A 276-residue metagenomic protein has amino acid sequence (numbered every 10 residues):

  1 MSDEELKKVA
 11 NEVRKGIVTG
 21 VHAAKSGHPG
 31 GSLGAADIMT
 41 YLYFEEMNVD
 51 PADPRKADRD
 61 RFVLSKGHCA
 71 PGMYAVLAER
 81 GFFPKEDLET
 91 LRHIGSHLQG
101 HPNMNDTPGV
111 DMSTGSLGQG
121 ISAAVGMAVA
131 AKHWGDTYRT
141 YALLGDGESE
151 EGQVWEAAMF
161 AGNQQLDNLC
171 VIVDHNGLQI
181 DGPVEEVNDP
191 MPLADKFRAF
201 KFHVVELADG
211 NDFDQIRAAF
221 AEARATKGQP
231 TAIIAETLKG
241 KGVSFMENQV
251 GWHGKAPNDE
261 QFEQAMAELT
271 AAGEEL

Functional and structural regions predicted by a protein language model:
M1-E5: Non-catalytic, mobile gating and regulatory segments of ester bond hydrolases
V9-S26, D174-N176: N-terminal capping segment at the start of a domain
I17-V21, S32-N163: Cofactor-binding active-site loop characterized by glycine-rich and histidine/acidic residues
S26-P29, L88, A232, L276: Flexible, glycine/charged-enriched surface loops at secondary-structure junctions
H68-C69, M73, N176-G177, E236-G240: Glycine-rich beta-alpha junction loops
R80, V187, E247-G251: Short secondary-structure boundary/capping segments
G109, S113-S116, I121-A225: Thiamine diphosphate
F202, F213, R217-L276: Glycine/aspartate-rich loop-and-adjacent alpha/beta segment that forms the canonical ThDP
